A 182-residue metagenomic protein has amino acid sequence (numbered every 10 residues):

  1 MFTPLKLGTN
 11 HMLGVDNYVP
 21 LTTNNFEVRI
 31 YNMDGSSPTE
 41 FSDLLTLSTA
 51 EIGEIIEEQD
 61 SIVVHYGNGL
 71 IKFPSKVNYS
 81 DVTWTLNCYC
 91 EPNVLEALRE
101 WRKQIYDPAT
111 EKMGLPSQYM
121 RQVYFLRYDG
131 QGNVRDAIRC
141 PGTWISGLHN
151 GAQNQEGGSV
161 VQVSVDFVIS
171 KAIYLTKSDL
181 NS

Functional and structural regions predicted by a protein language model:
M1-S182: Glycine-rich, low-complexity intrinsically disordered segments
